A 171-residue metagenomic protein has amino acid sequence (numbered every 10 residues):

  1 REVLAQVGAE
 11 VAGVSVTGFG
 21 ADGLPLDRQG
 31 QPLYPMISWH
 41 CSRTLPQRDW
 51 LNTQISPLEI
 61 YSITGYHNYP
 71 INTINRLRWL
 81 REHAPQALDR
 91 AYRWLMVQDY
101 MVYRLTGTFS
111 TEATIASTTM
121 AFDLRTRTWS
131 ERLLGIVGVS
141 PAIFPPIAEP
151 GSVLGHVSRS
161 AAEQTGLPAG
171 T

Functional and structural regions predicted by a protein language model:
R1-P35, S62, R90, G135 (+2 more regions): N-terminal glycine/serine-rich phosphate-binding loop of ATP-dependent small-molecule kinases, especially carbohydrate
R1-V3, R76, V97, V157: Alpha-helical packing segments of well-folded alpha/beta enzyme cores
L4-G8, N52-I55, R81-L88, R104-L105 (+4 more regions): Structural signal for hydrophobic packing residues in well-ordered secondary-structure cores of soluble enzyme domains
G18, H40, G151: Residues that line or immediately flank small-molecule/substrate-binding pockets and catalytic motifs
G18-D22, Y69-N72, T118-A121: Glycine-rich phosphate/pyrophosphate-binding beta-alpha loops
R28, P32-M36, I63-A116, A162-T171: Phosphate-binding/catalytic loop of phosphoryl-transfer enzymes
H40-H83, Y100, D123-I136: Glycine-rich phosphate-binding loop plus the immediately following alpha-helix
A121-T171: ATP-dependent carbohydrate kinase catalytic cores
